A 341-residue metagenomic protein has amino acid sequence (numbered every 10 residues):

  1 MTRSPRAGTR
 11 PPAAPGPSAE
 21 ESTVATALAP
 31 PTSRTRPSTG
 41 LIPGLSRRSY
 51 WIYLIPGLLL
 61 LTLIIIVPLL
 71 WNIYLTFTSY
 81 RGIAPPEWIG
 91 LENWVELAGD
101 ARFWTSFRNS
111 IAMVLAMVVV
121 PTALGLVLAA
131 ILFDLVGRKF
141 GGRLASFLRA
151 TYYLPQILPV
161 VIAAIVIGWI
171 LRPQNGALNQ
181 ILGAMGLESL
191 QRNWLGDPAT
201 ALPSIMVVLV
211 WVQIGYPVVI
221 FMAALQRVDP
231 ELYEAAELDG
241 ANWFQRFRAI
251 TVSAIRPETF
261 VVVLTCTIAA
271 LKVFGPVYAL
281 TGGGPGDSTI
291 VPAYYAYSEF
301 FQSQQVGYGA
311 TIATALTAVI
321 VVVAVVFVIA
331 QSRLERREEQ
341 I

Functional and structural regions predicted by a protein language model:
M1-Y53, V136-S146, V328-I341: Transmembrane alpha-helical segments of polytopic membrane transport and secretion proteins
S49-I341: A structural signal for multi-pass alpha-helical bundles of membrane permease subunits that mediate small-molecule
